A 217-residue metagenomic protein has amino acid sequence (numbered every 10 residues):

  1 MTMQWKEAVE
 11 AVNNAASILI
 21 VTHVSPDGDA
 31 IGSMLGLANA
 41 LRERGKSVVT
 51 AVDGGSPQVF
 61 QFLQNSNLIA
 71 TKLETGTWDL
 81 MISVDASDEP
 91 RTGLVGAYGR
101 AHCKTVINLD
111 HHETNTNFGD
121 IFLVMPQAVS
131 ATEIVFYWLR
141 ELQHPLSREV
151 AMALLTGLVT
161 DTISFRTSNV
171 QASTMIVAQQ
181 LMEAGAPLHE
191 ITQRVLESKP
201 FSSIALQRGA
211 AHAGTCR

Functional and structural regions predicted by a protein language model:
M1-R208, H212-C216: Replace "Mg2+/Mn2+-dependent" with "divalent metal-dependent
